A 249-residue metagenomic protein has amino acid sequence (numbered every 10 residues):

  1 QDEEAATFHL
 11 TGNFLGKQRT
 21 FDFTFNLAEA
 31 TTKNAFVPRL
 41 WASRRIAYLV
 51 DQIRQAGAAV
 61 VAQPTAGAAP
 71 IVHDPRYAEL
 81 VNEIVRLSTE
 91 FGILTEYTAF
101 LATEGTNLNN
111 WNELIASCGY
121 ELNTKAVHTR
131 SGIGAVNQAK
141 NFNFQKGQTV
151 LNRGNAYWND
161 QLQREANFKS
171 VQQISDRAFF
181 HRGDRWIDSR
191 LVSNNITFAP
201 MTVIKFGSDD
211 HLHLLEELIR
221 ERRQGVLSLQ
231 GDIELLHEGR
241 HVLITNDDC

Functional and structural regions predicted by a protein language model:
Q1-R182, D188-L191, N195-I196, T202-F206 (+2 more regions): An acidic, Ser/Thr-enriched
M201-L218, H241-C249: Long, folded non-catalytic interaction modules
E221, G225-C249: C-terminal partner/receptor-binding element of secreted or periplasmic proteins
